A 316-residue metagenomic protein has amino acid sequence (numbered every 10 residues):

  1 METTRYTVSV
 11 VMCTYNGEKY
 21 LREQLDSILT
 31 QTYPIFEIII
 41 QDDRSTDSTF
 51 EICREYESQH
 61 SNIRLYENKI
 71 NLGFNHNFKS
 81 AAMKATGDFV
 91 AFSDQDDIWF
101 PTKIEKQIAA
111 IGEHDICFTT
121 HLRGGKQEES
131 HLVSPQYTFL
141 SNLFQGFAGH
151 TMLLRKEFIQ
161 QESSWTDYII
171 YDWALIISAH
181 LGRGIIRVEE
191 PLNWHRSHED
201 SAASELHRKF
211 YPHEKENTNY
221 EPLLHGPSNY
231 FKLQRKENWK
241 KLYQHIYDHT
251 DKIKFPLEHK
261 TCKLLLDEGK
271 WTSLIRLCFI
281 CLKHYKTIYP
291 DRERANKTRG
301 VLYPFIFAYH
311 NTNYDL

Functional and structural regions predicted by a protein language model:
Y6-S9, E37, A174: Cell-envelope/extracellular polymer assembly enzymes that use nucleotide-activated donors
N16-T30: Short, well-formed alpha-helical segments that are part of the catalytic scaffolds of diverse glycosyltransferases
D42-E51, I70, D94: A conserved acidic beta->alpha catalytic loop
N68-A85: Glycine-rich, basic loop-to-helix element that forms the pyrophosphate-binding segment of sugar-nucleotide handling
M83, P135-P212: Conserved nucleotide-sugar donor-binding catalytic segment
V90: Short aromatic/hydrophobic "clamp" motif used to bind/position activated sugar donors
T102-S130: Conserved donor NDP-sugar-binding/catalytic core segment of glycosyltransferases
L181, W194-L316: C-terminal subregions of glycosyltransferases and related glycan-biosynthesis enzymes
